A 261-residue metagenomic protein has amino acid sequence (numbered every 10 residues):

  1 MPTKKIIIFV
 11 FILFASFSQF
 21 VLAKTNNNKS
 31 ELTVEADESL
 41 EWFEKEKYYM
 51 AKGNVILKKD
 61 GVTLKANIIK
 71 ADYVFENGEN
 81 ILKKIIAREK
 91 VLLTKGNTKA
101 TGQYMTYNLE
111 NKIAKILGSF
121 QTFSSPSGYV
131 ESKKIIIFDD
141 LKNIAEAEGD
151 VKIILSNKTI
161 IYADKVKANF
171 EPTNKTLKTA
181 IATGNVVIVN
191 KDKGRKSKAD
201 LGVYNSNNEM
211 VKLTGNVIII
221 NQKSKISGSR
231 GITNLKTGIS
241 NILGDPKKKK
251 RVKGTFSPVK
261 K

Functional and structural regions predicted by a protein language model:
M1-K261: Mature-chain termini and adjacent capping regions
